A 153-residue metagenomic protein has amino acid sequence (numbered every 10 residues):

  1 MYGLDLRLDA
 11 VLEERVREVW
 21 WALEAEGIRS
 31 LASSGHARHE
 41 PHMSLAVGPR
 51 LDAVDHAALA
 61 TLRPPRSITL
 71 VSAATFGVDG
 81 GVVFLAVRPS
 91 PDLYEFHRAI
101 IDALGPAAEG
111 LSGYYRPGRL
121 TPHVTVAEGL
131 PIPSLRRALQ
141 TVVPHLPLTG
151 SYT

Functional and structural regions predicted by a protein language model:
M1-T69, T75, S90-L148: Basic, often amphipathic N-terminal segments
A73-D79, T153: Glycine-rich beta-strand-turn "strand-cap" elements at beta-sheet edges
G81-P91: Short, low-order "capping/linker" segments at domain edges
